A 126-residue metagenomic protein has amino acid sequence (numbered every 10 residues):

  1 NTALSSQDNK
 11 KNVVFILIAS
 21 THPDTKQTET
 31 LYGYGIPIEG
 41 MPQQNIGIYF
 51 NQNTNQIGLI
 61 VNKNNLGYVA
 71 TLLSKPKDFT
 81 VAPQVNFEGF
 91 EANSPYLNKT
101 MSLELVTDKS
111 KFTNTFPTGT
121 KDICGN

Functional and structural regions predicted by a protein language model:
N1-T21, I123-N126: Secretory/extracellular carbohydrate-interaction modules and structurally similar beta-sandwich "look-alikes"
Q7-N9, T21-H22, Q52, P83-F90: Short, flexible beta-strand-to-coil junctions
T21-G47: Short, aromatic/His-centered strand-loop micro-motif at the edge of beta-sheets
P37-M41, Q52, S74-P76, Y96: Surface-exposed coil/turn segments at beta-strand junctions on protein surfaces, enriched
P42-N51, I57-L59: Short tryptophan-centered beta-strand motifs in secreted/extracellular beta-sheet-rich domains of glycan-recognition
L59-L66: Short strand-turn-strand beta-turns centered on an Asx-Gly dipeptide
L73-N126: Ligand-recognition surfaces built from glycine- and aromatic
